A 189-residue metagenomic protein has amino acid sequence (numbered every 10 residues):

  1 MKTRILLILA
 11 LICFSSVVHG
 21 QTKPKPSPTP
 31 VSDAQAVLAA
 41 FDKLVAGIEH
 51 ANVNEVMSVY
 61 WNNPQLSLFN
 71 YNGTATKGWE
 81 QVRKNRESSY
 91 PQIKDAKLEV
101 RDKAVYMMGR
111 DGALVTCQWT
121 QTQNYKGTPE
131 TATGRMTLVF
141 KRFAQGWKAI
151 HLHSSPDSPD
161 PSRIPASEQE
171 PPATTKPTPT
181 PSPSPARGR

Functional and structural regions predicted by a protein language model:
M1-L6: Bacterial N-terminal signal peptides that target proteins for export
L7-S16: Bacterial N-terminal signal peptides
G20-V59, R163, S167-R187: Short, low-complexity N-terminal intrinsically disordered segments enriched in polar/charged residues
K23, T133-R163: Short beta-strand edge/turn micro-motifs at domain boundaries
L44, V56-M57, Q65-L66, G78 (+3 more regions): Hydrophobic pocket/interface hotspot
Y60-W61, N72, A104, G109 (+3 more regions): A mature extracytoplasmic/lumenal domain signature
Q65-K77, S89-I93: A short gly/proline-enriched turn/hairpin at secondary-structure junctions
E80-K126, P179-P181, R187-R189: Surface-exposed, charged secondary-structure patches
